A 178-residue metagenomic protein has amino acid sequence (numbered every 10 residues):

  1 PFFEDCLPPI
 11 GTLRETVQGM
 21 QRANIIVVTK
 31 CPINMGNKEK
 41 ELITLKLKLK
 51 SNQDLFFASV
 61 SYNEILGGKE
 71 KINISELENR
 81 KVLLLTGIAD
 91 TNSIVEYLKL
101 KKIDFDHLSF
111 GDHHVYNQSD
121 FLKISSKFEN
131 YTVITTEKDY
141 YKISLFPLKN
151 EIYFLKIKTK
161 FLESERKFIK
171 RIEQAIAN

Functional and structural regions predicted by a protein language model:
P1, I43-S51, I143-F161: A short, gly/pro- and small-residue-rich
P1-L55: Phosphate/Mg2+-binding loops and adjacent switch elements in nucleotide/diphosphate-handling enzyme cores
F2-G11, L66-K69, V115-S119, F161-R171: Short, charged, surface-exposed secondary-structure boundary motifs
V17-R22, K48-S51, S75-E78, F128 (+1 more regions): Short, conserved loop/helix-junction motifs that constitute active-site signature segments in enzyme catalytic cores
I25-N37, A58-I65, L85-A89, G111-V115 (+2 more regions): G-domain G4 guanine-recognition motif of GTPases
K30-K48, S93-I94, K99-L100, G111-F128 (+1 more regions): GTPase G-domain guanine-specificity segment
E70-K71, S75-D112, Y116-Q118, D139 (+1 more regions): Redox- and metal-dependent alpha/beta enzyme cores, enriched for Fe-S-associated oxidoreductases and cofactor-handling
G111-V115, L148-N178: Short, flexible loop segments at boundaries between secondary-structure elements
